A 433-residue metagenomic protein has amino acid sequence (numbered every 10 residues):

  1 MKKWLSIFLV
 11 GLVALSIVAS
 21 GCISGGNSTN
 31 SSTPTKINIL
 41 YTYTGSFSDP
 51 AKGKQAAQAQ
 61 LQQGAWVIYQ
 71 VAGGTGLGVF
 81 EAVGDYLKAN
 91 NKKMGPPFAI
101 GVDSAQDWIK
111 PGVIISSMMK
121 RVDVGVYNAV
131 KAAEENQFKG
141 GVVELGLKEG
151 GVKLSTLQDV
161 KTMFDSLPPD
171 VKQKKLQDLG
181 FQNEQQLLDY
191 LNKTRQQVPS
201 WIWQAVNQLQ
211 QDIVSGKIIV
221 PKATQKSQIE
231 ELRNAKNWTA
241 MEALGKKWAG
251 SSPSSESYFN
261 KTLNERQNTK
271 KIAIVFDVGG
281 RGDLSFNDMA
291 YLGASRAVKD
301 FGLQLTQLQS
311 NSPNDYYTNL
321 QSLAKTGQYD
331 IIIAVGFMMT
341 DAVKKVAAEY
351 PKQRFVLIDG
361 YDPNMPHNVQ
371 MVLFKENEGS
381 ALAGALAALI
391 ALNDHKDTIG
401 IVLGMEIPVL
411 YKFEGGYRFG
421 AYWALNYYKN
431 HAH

Functional and structural regions predicted by a protein language model:
M1-N30: Secretory targeting signatures
I23-H433: A residue-level marker of the well-folded mature domains of exported/periplasmic proteins
